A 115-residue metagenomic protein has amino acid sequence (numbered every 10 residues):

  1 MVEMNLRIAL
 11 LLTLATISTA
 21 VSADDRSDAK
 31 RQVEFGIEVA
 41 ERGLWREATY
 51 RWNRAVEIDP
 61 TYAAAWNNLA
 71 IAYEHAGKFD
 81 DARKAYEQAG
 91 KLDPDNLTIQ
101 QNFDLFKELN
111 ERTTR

Functional and structural regions predicted by a protein language model:
A29-K30, A63-A64, L97-T98: Helix-start (N-cap) detector for alpha-helical repeat units in TPR-like alpha-solenoids, especially tetratricopeptide
E41-R42, H75-A76, L105-R112: Register position in tetratricopeptide repeats
R54-E57, G90-K91: Conserved structural position within tetratricopeptide repeats
